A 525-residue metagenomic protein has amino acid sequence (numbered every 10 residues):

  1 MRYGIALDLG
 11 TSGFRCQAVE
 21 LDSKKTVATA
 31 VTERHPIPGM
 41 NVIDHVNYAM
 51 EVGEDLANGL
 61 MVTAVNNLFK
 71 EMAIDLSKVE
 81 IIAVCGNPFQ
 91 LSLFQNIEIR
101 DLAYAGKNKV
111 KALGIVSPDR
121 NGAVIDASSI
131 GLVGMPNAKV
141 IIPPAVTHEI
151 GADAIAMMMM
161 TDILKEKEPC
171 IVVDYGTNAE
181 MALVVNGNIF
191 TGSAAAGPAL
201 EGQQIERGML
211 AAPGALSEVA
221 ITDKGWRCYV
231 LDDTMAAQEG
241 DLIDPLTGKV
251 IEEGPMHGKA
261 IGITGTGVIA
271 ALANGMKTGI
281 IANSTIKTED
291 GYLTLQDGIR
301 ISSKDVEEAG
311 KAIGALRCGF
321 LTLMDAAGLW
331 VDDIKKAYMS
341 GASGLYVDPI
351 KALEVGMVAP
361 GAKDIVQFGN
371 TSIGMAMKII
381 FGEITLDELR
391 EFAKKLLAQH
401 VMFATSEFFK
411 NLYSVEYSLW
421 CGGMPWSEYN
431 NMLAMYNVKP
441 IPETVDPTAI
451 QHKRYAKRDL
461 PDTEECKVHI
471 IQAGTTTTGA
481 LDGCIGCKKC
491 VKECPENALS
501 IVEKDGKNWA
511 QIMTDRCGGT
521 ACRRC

Functional and structural regions predicted by a protein language model:
M1-A103, E149-A152, K492: N-terminal glycine/serine-rich phosphate-binding loop of ATP-dependent small-molecule kinases, especially carbohydrate
M1-R2, P136-C170, M324-A326: Conserved phosphate-binding catalytic cores of ATP/NTP-utilizing and phosphoryl-transfer enzymes
G10, C16, L21-N41, L102-G114 (+4 more regions): Glycine-rich phosphate-binding loop of actin/hexokinase-like ATP-binding domains
T63-M72, M157, A309-D332: Phosphate/ATP-binding catalytic cores across multiple sugar-kinase/actin-like superfamilies, primarily ASKHA
L93-A156, G202-Q204: Glycine-rich phosphate-binding loop and adjoining helix at the ATP-binding site of ATP-dependent phosphoryl-transfer
M135-A154, K378-G483, E493: Acidic, glycine/GT-rich loop-and beta-edge segments that sit at the periphery of enzyme/chaperone cores
V185-G187, L329-A393: Catalytic phosphate/nucleotide-handling subdomain of diverse soluble enzymes
K489-G506, G519-C525: Iron-sulfur cluster-binding cysteine motifs and their immediate structural context in ferredoxin-like electron-transfer
